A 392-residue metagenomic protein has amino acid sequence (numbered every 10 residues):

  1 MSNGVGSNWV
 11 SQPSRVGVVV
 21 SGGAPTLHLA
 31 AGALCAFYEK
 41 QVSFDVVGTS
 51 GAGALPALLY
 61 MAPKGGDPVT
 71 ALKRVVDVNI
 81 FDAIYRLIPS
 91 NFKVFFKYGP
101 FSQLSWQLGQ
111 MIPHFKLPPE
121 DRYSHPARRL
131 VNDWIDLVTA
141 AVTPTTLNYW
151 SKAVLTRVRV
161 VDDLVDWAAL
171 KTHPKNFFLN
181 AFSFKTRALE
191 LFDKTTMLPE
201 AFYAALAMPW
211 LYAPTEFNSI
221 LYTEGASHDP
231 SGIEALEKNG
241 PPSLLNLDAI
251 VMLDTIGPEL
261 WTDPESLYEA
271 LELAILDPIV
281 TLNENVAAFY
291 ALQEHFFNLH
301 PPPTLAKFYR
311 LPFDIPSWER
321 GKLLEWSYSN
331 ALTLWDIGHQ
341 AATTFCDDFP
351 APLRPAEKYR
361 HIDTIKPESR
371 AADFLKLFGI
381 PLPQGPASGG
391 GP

Functional and structural regions predicted by a protein language model:
M1-R15: Small-residue-rich anion-binding loops in enzyme active sites
Q12-G17, A24-V158, L189, K194-A204 (+2 more regions): Patatin-like phospholipase
V16, D45, N176, I220 (+1 more regions): Conserved acidic residues
G48, N180, L245, A249-L253 (+1 more regions): Hydrophobic/aromatic beta-strand patches that form the interior of the parallel beta-sheet core in alpha/beta enzyme
T139-P242: Active-site gating loop/helix substructures
N180-T186, D229, L253-E259, P312-S317: Glycine-rich beta-alpha junction loops
P264-A291: Acidic, Ser/Thr-rich peripheral helices and adjacent loops at domain boundaries
A291-P392: C-terminal helical/tail subdomains of lipid-metabolizing enzymes
